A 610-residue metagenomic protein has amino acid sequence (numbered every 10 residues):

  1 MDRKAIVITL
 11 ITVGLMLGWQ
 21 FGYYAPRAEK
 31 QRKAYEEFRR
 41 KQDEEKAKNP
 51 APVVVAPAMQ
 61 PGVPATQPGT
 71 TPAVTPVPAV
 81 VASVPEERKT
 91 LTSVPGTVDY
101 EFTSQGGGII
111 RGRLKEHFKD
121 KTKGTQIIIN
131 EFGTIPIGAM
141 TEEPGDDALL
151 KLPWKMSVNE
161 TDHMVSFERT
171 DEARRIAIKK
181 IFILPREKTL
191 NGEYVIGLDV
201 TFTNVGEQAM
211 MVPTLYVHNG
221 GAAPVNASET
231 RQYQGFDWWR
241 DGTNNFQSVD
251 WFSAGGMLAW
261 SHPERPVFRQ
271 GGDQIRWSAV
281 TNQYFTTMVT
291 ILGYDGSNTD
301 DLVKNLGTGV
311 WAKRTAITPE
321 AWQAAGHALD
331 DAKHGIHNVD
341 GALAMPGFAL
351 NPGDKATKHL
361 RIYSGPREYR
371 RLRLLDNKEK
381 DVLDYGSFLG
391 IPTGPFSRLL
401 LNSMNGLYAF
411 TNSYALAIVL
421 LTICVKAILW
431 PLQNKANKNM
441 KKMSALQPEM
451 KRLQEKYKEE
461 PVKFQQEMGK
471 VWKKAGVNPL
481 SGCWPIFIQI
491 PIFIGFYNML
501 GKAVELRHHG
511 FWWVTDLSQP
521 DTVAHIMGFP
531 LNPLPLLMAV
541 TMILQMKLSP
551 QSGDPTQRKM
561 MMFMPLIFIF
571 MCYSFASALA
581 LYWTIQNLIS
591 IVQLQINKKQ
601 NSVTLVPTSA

Functional and structural regions predicted by a protein language model:
M1-V54, F102, R174, V200 (+8 more regions): Helix-loop-helix
V7, Y24, T66, N159-T161: Low-complexity, Gly/Pro
T12, F21-I128, F167, D171 (+1 more regions): Juxtamembrane extramembrane loops of integral membrane proteins
K48, P52, P57-M59, T66 (+8 more regions): Intrinsic disorder/low-complexity segments
T70-T75, I137-A139, L258-H262, A328-G335 (+4 more regions): N-terminal start-of-chain detector that recognizes signal peptides and the immediate post-cleavage beginning
R88-L383: Soluble non-transmembrane domains of integral membrane proteins
